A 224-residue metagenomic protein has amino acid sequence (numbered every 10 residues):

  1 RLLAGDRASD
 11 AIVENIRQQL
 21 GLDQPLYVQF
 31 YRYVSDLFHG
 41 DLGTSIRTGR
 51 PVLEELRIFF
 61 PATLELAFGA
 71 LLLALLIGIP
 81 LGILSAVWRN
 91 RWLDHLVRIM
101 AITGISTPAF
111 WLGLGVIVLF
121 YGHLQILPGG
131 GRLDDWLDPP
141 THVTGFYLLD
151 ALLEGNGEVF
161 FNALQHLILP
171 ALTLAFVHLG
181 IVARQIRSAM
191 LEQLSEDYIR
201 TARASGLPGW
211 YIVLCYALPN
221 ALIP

Functional and structural regions predicted by a protein language model:
R1-P25, L53, R57-I58, L75 (+3 more regions): N-terminal signal-anchor/first transmembrane alpha helix
R1-Y31, F120-V159: Hydrophobic alpha-helical transmembrane segments of membrane transport/permease proteins and related membrane-embedded
D6, G49, L84-W92, L119-G131 (+1 more regions): Membrane-interface elements of multi-pass transporters and channels
R7, A74, I102, V118-L119 (+2 more regions): Residue-level recognition of pore/gate-forming positions within transmembrane alpha-helices of multi-pass
L22-I79: An internal, D/E-rich "acidic patch" concept
P25, Q29, Y33, P51 (+10 more regions): Amphipathic alpha-helical recognition patches that constitute DNA-binding helices
S35, M100-L148, T173-L179: Membrane-water interface segments at the C-terminal ends of transmembrane alpha-helices in multi-pass inner-membrane
F60-L93, A109, P139-P224: Alpha-helical transmembrane segments of integral membrane proteins, especially multi-pass inner/plasma-membrane
